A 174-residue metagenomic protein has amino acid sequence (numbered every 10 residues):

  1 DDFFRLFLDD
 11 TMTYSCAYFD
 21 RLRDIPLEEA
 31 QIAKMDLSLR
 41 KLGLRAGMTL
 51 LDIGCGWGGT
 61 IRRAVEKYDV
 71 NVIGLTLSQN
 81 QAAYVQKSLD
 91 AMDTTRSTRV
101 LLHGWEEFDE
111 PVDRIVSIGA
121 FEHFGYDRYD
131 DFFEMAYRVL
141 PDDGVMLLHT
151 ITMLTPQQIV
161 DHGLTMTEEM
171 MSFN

Functional and structural regions predicted by a protein language model:
D1-K41, R45: Conserved Class I S-adenosyl-L-methionine-dependent methyltransferase catalytic core
S38, I115-G119: Hydrophobic beta-strand segment of the Class I
A46-G54: Conserved class I S-adenosyl-L-methionine
W57-Y68: Conserved SAM-binding loop of SAM-dependent methyltransferases across substrates and taxa, primarily the Class I
D93-W105: Conserved SAM-binding strand-loop segment of SAM-dependent methyltransferases
E106-I115: A short acidic, Gly/Pro-enriched loop at the edge of an enzyme's catalytic core that lines a small-molecule cofactor
D130-D142: A short glycine-rich, Lys/Arg-flanked "PGG" loop and its adjoining helix->strand segment in the class I
V145-S172: Conserved class I S-adenosyl-L-methionine
